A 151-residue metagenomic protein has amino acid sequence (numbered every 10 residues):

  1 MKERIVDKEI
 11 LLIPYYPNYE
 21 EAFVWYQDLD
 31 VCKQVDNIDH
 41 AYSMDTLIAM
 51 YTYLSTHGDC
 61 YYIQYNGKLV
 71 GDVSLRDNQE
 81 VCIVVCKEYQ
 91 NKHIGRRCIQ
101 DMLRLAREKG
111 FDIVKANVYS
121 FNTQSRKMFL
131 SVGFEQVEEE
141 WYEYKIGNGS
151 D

Functional and structural regions predicted by a protein language model:
M1-T52: A short, well-structured alpha-helix characteristic of acyl/acetyltransferase catalytic modules
Y15, V85, V118: Hydrophobic adenine-recognition pocket in adenosine-nucleotide-binding enzymes
Y26-D36, L75, F111-I113, Y119 (+1 more regions): Catalytic phosphate/metal-binding cores of nucleic-acid and nucleotide-processing enzymes, i.e., regions that mediate
N37-E88: Acetyl-CoA-dependent GNAT
N91-A106, K127-S131: Conserved acetyl-CoA-binding loop-helix of GNAT-fold acetyltransferases
A116-R126: Conserved beta-strand-loop-alpha-helix junction that forms the acyl-donor binding cleft
N117-V118, L130-N148: Conserved catalytic-core motifs of GNAT/GCN5-like acyltransferases
